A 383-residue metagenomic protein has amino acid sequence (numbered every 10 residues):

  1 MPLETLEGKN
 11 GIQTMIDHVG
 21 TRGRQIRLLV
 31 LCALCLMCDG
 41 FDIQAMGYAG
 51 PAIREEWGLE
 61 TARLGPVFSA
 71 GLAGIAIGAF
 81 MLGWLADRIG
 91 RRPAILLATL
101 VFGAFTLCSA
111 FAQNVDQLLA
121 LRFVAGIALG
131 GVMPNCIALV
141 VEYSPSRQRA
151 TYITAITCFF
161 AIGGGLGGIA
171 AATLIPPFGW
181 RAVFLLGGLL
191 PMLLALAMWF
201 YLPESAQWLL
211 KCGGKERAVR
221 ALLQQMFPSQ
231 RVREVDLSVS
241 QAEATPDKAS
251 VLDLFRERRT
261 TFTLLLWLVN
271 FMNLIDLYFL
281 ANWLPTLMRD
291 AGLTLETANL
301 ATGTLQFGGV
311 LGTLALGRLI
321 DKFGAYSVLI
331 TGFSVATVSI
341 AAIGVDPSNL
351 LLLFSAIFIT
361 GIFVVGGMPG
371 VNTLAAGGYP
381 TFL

Functional and structural regions predicted by a protein language model:
M1-V19, Y201-R258: Intracellular cytosolic loops and amphipathic helices of Major Facilitator Superfamily
R27-T61, L277-P285: Extracytoplasmic
M46-G47, F255-T313: Extracytoplasmic gate region of multi-pass secondary transporters
G47-A79, T297: Extracellular/periplasmic helix-loop-helix junction of adjacent transmembrane segments in MFS-like secondary
G58, G90, F111-Q117, P145 (+2 more regions): Helix-breaking motifs and short loop linkers at transmembrane-helix boundaries and internal kinks in secondary membrane
I77-V115: Conserved MFS/SLC helix-loop-helix module at the cytosolic interface between two early adjacent transmembrane helices
Q148-P176, L190-P191: Glycine-rich segments within core transmembrane alpha-helices of 12-TM secondary carriers
I320-L374: C-terminal transmembrane helical hairpin of 12-TM major facilitator-type secondary transporters
